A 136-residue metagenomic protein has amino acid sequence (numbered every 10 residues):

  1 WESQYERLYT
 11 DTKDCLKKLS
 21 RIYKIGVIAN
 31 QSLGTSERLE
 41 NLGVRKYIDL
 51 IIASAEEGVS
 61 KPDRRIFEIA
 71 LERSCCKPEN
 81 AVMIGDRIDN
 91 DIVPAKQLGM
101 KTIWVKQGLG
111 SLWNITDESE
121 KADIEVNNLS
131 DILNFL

Functional and structural regions predicted by a protein language model:
W1-D11: Metal-dependent phosphoesterase signature
K13, K17, Y23-L136: Asp-based, Mg2+/Mn2+-dependent phosphohydrolase catalytic module
